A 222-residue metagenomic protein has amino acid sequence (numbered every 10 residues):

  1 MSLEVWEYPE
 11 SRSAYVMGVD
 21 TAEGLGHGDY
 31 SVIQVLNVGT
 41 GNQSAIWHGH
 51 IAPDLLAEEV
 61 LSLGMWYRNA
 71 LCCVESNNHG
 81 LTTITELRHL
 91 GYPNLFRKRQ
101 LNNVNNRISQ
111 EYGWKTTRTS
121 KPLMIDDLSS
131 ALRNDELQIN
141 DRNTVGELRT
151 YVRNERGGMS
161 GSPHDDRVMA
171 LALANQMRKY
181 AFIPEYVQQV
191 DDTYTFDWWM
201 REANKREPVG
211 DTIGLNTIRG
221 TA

Functional and structural regions predicted by a protein language model:
M1-N102, N106-Q110, R118, P122 (+2 more regions): RNase H-like, metal-dependent nuclease domains and their acidic two-metal-ion catalytic environment used
G113: PAPS-dependent sulfotransferase catalytic core
